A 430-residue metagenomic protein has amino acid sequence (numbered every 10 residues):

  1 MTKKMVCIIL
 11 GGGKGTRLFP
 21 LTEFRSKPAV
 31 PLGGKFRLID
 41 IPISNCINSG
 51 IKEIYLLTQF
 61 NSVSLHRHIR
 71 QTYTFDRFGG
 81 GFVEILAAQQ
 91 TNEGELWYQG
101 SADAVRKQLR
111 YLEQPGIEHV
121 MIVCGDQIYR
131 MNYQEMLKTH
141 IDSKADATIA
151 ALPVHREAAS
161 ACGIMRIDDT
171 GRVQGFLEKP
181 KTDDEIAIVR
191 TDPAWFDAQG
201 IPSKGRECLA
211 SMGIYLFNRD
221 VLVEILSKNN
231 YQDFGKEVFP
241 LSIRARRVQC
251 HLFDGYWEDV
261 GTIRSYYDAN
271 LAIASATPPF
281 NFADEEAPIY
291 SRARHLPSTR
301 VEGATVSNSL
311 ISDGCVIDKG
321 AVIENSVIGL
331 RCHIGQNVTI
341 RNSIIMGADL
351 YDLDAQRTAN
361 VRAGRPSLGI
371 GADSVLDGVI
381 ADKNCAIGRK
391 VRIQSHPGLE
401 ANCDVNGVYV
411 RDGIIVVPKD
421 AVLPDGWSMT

Functional and structural regions predicted by a protein language model:
M1-A274, R365-P366, A401-D420: Unchanged
M1-V6, G11, A194-G205, R219-T430: Left-handed beta-helix
